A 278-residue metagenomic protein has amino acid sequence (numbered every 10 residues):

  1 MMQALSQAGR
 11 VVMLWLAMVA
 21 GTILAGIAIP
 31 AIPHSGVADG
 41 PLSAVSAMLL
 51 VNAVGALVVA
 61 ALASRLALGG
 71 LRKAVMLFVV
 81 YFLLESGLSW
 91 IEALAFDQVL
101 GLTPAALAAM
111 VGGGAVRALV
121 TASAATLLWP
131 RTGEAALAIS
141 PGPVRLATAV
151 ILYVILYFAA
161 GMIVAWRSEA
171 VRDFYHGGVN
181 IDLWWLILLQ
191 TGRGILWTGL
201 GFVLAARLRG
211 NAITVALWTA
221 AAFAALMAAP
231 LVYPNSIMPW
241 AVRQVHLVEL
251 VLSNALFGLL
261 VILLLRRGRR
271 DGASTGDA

Functional and structural regions predicted by a protein language model:
M1-A278: Juxtamembrane/disordered regions of integral membrane proteins
